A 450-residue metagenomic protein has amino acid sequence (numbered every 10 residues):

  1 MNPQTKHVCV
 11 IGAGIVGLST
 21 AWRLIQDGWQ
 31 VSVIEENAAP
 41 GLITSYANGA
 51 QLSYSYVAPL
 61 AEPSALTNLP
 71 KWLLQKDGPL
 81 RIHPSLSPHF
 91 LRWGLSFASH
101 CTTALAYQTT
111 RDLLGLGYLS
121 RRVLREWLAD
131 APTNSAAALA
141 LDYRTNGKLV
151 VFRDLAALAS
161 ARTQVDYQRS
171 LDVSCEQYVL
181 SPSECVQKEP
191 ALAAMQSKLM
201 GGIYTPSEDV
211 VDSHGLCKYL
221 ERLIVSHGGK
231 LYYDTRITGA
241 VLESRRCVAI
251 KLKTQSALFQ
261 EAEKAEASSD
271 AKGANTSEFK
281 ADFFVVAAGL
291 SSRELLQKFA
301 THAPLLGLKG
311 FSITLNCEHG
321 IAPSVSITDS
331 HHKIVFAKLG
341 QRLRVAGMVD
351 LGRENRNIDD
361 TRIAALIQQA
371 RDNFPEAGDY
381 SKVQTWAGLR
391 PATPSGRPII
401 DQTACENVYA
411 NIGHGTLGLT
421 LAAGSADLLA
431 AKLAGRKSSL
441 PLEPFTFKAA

Functional and structural regions predicted by a protein language model:
K6-S32: N-terminal Rossmann-like FAD-binding beta1-loop-alpha1 element of flavoenzymes
D27-Y46: Glycine-rich FAD pyrophosphate-binding loop
N48-Q51, Y56, L60-S99, G239-L242 (+2 more regions): Active-site substrate-recognition segment that forms the wall of the catalytic cavity or substrate channel
G49-P182: Dinucleotide-binding Rossmann-like beta1-alpha1 core, especially the glycine-rich loop that anchors the ADP
Q108-L119, V150-S160, I203-R222, N357-R362 (+1 more regions): Short beta-strand to alpha-helix junction loop
D166-R169, K198-S256: Helical element adjacent to the flavin cofactor pocket in flavoenzyme catalytic cores
H331, F374-A450: C-terminal catalytic lobe of FAD-dependent flavoproteins
